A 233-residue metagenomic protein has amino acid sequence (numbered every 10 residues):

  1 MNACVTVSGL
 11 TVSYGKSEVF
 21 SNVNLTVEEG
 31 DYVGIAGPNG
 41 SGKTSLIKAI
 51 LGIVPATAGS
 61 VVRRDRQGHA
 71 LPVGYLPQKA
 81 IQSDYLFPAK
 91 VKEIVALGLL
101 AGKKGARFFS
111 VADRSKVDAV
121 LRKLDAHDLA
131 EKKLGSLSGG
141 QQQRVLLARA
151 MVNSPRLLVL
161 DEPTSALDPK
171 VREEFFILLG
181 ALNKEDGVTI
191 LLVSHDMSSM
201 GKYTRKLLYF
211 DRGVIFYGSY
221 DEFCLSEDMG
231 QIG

Functional and structural regions predicted by a protein language model:
V5, V19-F20: Conserved structural motif at the start of ABC-family nucleotide-binding domains
A96, V111-L129: Conserved ABC ATPase "signature" region
K133-L137, Q141: Conserved ABC ATPase signature
S154: Conserved catalytic motifs of ABC-family nucleotide-binding domains
L158-D161: Catalytic Walker B motif of ABC-type/P-loop ATPase nucleotide-binding domains
S194-H195: H-loop/switch region of ABC-family ATPase nucleotide-binding domains
R205-S219: H-loop (His-switch) and adjacent beta-strand-loop-beta switch element of ABC-type ATPase nucleotide-binding domains
